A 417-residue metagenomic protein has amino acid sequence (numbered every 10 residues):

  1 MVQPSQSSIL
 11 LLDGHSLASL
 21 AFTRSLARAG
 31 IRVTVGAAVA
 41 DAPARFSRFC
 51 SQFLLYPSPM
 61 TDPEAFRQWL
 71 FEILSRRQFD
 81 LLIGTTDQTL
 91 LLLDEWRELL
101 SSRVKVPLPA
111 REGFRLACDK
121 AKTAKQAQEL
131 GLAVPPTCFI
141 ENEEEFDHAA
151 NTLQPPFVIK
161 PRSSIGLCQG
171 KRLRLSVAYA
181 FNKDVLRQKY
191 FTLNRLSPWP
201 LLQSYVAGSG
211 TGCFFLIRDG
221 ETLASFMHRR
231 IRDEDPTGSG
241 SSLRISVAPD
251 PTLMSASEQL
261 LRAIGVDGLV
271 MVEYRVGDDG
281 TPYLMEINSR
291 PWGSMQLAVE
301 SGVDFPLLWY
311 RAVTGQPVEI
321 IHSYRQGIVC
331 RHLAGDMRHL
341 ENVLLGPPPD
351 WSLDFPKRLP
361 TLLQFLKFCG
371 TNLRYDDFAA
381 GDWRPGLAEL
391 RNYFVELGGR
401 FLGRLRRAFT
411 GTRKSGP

Functional and structural regions predicted by a protein language model:
M1-P109, E144-D147, F368-G416: ATP-binding N-terminal substructure of ATP-dependent carboxylate-amine bond-forming enzymes
F114-P200, D219-E221, P251, S255 (+1 more regions): Active-site nucleotide/adenylate-binding loops and adjacent lid/helix of ATP-dependent enzymes
E143, A180-P236, I245-E258, R275-Y283: Phosphate-binding site of ATP-dependent enzymes
L201-L202, D267-V272, E319-R325: Flexible, glycine/charged-enriched surface loops at secondary-structure junctions
C213, R262-Q296: Conserved metal-phosphate-binding beta-hairpin within the catalytic cores of diverse ATP-dependent phosphoryl-transfer
R232-D235, G240-S242, N288-V303: Glycine-rich phosphate/pyrophosphate-binding beta-alpha loops
R311-P417: Peripheral (often C-terminal) accessory segments that flank ATP-dependent C-N-forming ligase machineries
